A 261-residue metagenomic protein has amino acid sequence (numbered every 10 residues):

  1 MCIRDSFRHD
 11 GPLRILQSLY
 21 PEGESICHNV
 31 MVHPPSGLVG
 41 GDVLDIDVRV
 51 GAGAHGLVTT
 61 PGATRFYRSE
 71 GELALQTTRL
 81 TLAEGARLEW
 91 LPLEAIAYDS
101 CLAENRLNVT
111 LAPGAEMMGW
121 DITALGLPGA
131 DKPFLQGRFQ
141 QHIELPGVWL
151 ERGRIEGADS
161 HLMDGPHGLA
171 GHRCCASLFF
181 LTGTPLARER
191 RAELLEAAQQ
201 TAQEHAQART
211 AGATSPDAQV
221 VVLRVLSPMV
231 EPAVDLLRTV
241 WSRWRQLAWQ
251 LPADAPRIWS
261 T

Functional and structural regions predicted by a protein language model:
M1-D5: Conserved small/polar residues in nucleotide/adenosyl-binding loops
G11-S18, E22-I26, M31, L38-R79: N-terminal, Lys/Arg-enriched amphipathic/low-complexity engagement segments that precede the first folded domain
P34-S36, R68, A95, P166: Outer-membrane beta-barrel proteins
D47-R49, L57-T59, R79-T81, E89 (+3 more regions): Extracellular beta-strand solenoid repeats
V50-A52, T64, E84, I96 (+5 more regions): Beta-strand elements of well-folded, non-transmembrane domains
G62, G71-T77, P92-A97, L102-N105 (+2 more regions): Cofactor- and metal-binding active-site motifs of prokaryotic enzymes that mediate redox/radical or nucleophilic
T123-T261: A structural signal for small-residue-enriched, beta-sheet-centric alpha/beta enzyme cores and oligomeric scaffold folds
